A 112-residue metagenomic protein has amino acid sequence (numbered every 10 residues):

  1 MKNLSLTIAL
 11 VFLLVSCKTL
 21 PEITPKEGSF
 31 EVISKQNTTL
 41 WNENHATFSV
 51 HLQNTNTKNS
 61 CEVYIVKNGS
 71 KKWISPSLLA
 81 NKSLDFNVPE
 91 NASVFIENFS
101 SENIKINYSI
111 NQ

Functional and structural regions predicted by a protein language model:
M1-L4: Positively charged n-region of N-terminal signal peptides that target proteins for export
L14-S16: C-terminal motif of bacterial Sec signal peptides marking the signal peptidase cleavage site
K18-L20: Bacterial signal peptide processing site
P25-T38, S70, L79-N81, N91: Tight coil/turn sites that cap or link beta-strands
T38-L40, W73-P76, S83-D85, V94-I96: Beta-strand-rich interaction surfaces with strong enrichment in secreted/lumenal proteins
E43-L52: Short coil/turn motif common to extracellular beta-sandwich-like domains
N54, D85-N87, A92-Q112: Short, exposed beta-strand-loop hairpins at the edges of beta-sheets in extracellular/periplasmic proteins
K58-W73: Short, surface-exposed beta-strand/strand-loop-strand elements in extracellular ectodomains
